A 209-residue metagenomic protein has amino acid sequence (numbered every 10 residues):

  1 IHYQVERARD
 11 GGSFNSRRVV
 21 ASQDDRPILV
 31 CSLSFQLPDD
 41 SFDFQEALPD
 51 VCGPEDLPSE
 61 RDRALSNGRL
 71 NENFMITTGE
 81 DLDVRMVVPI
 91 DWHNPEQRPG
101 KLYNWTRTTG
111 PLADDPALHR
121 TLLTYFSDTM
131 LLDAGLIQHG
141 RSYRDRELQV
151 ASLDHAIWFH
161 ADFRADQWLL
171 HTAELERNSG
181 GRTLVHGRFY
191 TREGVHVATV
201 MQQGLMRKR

Functional and structural regions predicted by a protein language model:
I1-R209: Terminal targeting signals and extreme-terminal segments of soluble enzymes
